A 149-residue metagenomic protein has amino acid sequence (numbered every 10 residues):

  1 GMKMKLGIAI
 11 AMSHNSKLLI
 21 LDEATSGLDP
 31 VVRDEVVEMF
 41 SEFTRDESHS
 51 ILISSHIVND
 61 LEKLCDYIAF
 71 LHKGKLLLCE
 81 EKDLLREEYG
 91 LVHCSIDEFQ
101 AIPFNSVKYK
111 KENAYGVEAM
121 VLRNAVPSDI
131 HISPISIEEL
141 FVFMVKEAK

Functional and structural regions predicted by a protein language model:
G1-N59, K63-H72, L78: ABC transporter nucleotide-binding domains
E42, K82-L84, Y109-K111: Short secondary-structure boundary/capping segments
V58, F99, I137-E138: Alpha-helix N-cap/helix-start and coil->helix boundary motif
K75-E98: Conserved beta-strand-loop-alpha-helix hinge in the C-terminal portion of ABC ATPase nucleotide-binding domains
Y89, S106-K108: A broad structural signal for short, well-ordered beta-strand segments within beta-sheet-rich domains
E98-P103, S128: Short, conserved charged micro-motifs
K108-K149: C-terminal coupling/interaction segments
